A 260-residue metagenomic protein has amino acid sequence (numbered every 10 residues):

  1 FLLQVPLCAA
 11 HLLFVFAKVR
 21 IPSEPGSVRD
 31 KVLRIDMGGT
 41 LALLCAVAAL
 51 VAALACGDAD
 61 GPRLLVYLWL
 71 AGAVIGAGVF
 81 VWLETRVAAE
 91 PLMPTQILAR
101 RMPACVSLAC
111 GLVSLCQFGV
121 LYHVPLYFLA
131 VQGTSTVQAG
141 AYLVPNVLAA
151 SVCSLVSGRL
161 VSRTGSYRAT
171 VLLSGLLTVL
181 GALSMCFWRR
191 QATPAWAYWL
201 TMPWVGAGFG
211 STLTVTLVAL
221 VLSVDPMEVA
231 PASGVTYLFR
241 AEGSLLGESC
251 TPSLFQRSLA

Functional and structural regions predicted by a protein language model:
F1, L54-G57, F128-L129, L160-S162 (+2 more regions): Interfacial helix-cap and linker-helix signal at transmembrane-aqueous boundaries of multi-pass secondary transporters
F1-G38: Helix-loop-helix hairpins in multi-pass membrane proteins, especially solute transporters
L3, K31, I35-G38, A109 (+4 more regions): Hydrophobic alpha-helical segments of secondary membrane carriers
V5-L12, A77, S151, V179-L180: Small-residue-rich packing faces within the transmembrane alpha-helices of Major Facilitator Superfamily
A10, L217-V218, L222, V235-A260: Hydrophobic transmembrane architecture of multi-pass small-molecule transporters
L44-V66, F80-V87: Phenylalanine-glycine-rich, low-complexity intrinsically disordered regions, typified by the FG/GLFG repeat domains
A48, L155-R159, L245, S249: Residue-level hotspots within transmembrane alpha-helices of multi-pass secondary transporters
V87-P231: Transmembrane core module of solute transporters
